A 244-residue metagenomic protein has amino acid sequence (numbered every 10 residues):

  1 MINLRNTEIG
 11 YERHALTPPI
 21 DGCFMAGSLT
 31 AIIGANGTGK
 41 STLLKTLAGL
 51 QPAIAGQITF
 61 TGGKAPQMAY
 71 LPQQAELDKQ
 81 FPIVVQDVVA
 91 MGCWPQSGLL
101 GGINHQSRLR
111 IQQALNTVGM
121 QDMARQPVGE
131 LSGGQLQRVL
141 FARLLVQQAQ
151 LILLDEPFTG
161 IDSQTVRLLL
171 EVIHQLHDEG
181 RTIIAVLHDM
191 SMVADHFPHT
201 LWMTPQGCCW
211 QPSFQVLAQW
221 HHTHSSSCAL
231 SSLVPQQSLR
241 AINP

Functional and structural regions predicted by a protein language model:
A48: Helix-to-loop junction immediately C-terminal to a conserved catalytic motif
H105-M123: Conserved ABC ATPase "signature" region
P127-L131, Q135: Conserved ABC ATPase signature
I152-E156: Catalytic Walker B motif of ABC-type/P-loop ATPase nucleotide-binding domains
S163-T165: Helix N-cap at the start of a conserved alpha-helix in ABC-type nucleotide-binding domains
L187-H188: H-loop/switch region of ABC-family ATPase nucleotide-binding domains
H199-F214: H-loop (His-switch) and adjacent beta-strand-loop-beta switch element of ABC-type ATPase nucleotide-binding domains
